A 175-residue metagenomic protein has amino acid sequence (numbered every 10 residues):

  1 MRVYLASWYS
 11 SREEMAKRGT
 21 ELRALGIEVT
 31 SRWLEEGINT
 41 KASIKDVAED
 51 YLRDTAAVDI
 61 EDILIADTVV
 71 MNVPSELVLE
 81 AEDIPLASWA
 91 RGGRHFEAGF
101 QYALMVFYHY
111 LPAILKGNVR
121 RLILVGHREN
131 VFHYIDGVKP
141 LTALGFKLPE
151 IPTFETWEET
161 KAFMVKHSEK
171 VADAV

Functional and structural regions predicted by a protein language model:
M1-V175: Conserved catalytic or regulatory cores that recognize and/or transform ribose-phosphate-containing ligands
